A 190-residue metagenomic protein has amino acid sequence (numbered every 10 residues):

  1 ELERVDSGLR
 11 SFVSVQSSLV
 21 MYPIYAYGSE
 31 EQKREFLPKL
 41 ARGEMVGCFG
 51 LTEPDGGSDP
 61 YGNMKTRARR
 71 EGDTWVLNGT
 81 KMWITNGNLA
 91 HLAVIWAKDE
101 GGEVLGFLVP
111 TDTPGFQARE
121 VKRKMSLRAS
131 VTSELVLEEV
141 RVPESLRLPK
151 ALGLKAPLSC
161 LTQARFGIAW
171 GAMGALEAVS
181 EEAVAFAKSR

Functional and structural regions predicted by a protein language model:
E1-R34, P38-V46, T85-L92: Internal helix-loop-helix
S29, F49, A68, L77-G79 (+4 more regions): Buried hydrophobic positions in well-ordered alpha/beta secondary-structure cores of metabolic enzymes
V46-R69: A gly/ser-rich beta-alpha-beta helix-loop segment of oxidoreductase catalytic cores
G56-P60, W75, I84, E100: Hydrophobic, small-residue-rich alpha-helical packing segments that form membrane-like cores
G57, M82-N88, L127, Q163-G167: Glycine-rich phosphate/pyrophosphate-binding beta-alpha loops
D59-G62, N86-A90, R128-S130, P149: Short glycine/proline-enriched turns and hinge-like loops at secondary-structure junctions
K65, T80-A118: A short core secondary-structure module
Q117-R190: Glycine-rich beta->alpha junctions and the first turn(s) of the following alpha-helix
